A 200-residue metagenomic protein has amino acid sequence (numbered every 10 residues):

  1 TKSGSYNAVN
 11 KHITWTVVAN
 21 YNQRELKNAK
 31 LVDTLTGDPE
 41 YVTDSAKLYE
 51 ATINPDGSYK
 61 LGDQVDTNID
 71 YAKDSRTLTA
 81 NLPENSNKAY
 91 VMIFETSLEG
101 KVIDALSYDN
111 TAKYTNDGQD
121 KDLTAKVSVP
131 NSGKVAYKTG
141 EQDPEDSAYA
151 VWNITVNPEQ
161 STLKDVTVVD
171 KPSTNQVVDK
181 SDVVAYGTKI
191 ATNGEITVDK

Functional and structural regions predicted by a protein language model:
T1-E25, V32-D33, S107-T162: Serine/threonine-rich, low-complexity linker/repeat segments that form flexible spacers/stalks
V9, D70-T79, D146-A148: Ser/Thr- and Asn-enriched, surface-exposed coil loops between beta-strands
V18-Y21, T52, V65-N68, N81-A89 (+1 more regions): Secondary-structure transition/turn motif
N22-K27, D38-T43, V102-D104, E159-K164 (+1 more regions): A short beta-turn/strand-edge loop motif at beta-sheet boundaries
T34-T77, K171-K200: A surface/secretory-pathway sequence property marking extracellular, secreted, or lumenal proteins enriched
S75-D109: Low-complexity, intrinsically disordered segments enriched in Ser/Thr together with acidic residues
